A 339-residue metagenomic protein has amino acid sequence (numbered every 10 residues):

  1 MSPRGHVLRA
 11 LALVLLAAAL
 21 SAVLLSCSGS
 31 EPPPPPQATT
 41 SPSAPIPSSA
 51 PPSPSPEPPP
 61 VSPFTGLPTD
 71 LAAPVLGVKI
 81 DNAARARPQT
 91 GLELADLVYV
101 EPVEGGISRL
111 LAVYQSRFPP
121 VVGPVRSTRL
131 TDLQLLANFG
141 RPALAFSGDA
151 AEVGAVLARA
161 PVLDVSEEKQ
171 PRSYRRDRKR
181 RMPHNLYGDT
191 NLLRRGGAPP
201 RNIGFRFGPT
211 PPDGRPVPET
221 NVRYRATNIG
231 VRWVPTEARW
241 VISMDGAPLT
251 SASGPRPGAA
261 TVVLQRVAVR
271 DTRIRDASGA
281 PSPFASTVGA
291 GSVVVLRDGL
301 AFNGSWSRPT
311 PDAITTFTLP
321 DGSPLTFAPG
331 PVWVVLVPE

Functional and structural regions predicted by a protein language model:
M1-L25: Sec-dependent bacterial lipoprotein signal peptides
L16, Q37-A38, P63: A detector of low-complexity, intrinsically disordered, Ser/Thr/Gly/Pro/Ala-rich segments
L25-E31, V335-E339: Short amphipathic alpha-helical segments
L25-S28, V100, V293: Generic hydrophobic/packing signal
C27-P52: Short, low-complexity, disordered segments immediately C-terminal to signal peptides in bacterial exported proteins
P58-A73, G77-L97, E104-E339: A surface/extracellular/periplasmic glyco- and lipid-processing/surface-interacting theme
